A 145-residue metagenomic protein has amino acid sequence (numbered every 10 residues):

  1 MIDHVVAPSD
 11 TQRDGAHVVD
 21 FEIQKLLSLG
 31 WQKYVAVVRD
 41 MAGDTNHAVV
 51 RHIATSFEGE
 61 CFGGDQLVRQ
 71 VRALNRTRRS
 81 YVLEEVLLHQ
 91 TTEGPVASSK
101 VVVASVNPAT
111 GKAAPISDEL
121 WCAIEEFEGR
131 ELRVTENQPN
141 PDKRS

Functional and structural regions predicted by a protein language model:
M1-H52, V106-S145: Hot-dog-fold acyl-thioester-processing enzymes
P8-S9, E58, H89: Residue-level recognition of the GNAT/N-acetyltransferase active site
Q32-V68, A73-Y81, V96-A97: Hydrophobic beta-strand-centered segment that forms part of the acyl-chain substrate-binding groove
E85-L87, V103: Generic short beta-strand
T91-E93, A109: Solvent-exposed strand-loop boundary residues in beta-sheet-rich modules
A97-S99, V103, P115: A structural microfeature
